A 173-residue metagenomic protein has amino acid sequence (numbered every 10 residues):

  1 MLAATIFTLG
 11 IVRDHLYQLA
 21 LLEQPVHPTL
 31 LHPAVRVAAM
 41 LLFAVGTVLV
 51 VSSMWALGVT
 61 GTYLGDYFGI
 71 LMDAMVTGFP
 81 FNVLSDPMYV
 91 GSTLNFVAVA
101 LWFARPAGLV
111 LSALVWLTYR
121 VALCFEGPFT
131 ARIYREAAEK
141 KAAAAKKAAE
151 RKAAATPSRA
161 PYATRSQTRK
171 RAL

Functional and structural regions predicted by a protein language model:
M1-G78, V83, V90-L173: Membrane-anchoring alpha-helices and their flanking helix-loop junctions
